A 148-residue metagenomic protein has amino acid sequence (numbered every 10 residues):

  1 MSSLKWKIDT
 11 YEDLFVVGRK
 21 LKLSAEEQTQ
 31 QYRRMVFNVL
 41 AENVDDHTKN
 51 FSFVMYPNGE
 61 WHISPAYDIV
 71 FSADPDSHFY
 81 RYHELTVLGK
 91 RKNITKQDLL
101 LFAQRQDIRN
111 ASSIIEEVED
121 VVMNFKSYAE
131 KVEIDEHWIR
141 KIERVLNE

Functional and structural regions predicted by a protein language model:
M1-T48, S52-E148: Anionic ligand-binding catalytic core segments
